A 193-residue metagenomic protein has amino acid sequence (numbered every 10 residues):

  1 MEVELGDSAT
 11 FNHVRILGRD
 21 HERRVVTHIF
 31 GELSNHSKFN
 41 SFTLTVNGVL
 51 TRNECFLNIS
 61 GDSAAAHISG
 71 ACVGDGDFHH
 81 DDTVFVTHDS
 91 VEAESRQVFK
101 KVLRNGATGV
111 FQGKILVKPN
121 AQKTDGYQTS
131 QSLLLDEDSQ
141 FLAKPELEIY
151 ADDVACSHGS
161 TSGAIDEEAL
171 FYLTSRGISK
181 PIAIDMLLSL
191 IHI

Functional and structural regions predicted by a protein language model:
M1-F171, S175-I178: Conserved beta-strand/loop scaffold segments within soluble protein domains that form the structured core and edges
M186-L187: Short alpha-helical scaffolding segments that buttress acidic/His motifs in well-ordered protein cores
I191-I193: Conserved small/polar residues in nucleotide/adenosyl-binding loops
